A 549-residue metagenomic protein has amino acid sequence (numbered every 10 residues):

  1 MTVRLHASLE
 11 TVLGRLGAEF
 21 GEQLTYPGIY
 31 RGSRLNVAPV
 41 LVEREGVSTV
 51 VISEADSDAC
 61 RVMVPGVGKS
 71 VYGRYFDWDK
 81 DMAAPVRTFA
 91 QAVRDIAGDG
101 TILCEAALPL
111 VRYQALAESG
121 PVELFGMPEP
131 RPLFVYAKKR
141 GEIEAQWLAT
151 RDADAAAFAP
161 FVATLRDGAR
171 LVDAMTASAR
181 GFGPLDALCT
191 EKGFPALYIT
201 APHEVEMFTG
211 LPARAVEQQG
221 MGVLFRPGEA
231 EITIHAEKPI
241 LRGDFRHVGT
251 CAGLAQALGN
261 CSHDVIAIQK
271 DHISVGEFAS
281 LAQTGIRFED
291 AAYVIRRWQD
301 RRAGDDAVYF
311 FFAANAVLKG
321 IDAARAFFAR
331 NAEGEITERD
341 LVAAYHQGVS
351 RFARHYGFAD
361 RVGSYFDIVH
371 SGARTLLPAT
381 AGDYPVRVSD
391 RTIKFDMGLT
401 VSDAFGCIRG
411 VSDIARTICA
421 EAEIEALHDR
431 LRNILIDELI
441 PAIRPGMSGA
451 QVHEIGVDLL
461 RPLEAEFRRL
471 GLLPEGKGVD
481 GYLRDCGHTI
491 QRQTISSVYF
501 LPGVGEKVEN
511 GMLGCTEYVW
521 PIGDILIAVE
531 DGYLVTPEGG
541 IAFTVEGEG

Functional and structural regions predicted by a protein language model:
M1-G549: Active-site neighborhoods and metal-handling regions in enzymes and metal-associated proteins
